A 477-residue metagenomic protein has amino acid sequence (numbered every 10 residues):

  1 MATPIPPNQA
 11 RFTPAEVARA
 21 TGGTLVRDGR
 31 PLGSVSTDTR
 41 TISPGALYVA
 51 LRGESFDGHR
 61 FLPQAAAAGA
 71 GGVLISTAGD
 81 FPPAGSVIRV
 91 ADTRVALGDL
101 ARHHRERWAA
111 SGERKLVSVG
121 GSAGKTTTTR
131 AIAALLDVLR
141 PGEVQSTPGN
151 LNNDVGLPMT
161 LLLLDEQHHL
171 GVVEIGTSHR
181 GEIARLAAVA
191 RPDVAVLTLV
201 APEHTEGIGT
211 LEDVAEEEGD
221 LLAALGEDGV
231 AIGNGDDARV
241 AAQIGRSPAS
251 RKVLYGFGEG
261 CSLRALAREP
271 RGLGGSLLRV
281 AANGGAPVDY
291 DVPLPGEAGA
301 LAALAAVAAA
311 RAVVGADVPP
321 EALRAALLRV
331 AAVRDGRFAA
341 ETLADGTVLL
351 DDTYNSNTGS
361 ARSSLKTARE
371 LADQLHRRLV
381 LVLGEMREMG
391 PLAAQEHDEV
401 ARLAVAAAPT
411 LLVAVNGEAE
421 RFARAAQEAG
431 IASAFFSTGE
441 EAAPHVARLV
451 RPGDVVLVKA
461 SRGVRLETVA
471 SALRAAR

Functional and structural regions predicted by a protein language model:
A2-G120, T127-I132, D137-V138, L162 (+3 more regions): Short, basic phosphate-binding NTP loop
A2-T3, V119, D335-F338, V455 (+2 more regions): ATP-dependent carboxylate/acyl-activation modules
E16, F81-A84, G112-R114, V194-V348 (+3 more regions): Acidic, Mg2+-coordinating active-site environments of NTP-dependent enzymes
V17, A46, A65, L100 (+14 more regions): Residue-level signal for inorganic ion chemistry
G53-F56, R329, R334-G336, T353-I431: Active-site beta-alpha connecting loops in nucleotide-dependent enzymes
I75-A78, L199, G235, N416 (+1 more regions): Short secondary-structure boundary segments
A96-G235, R239-P248, R448, S471-R477: Phosphate-binding loop of NTP-binding sites
